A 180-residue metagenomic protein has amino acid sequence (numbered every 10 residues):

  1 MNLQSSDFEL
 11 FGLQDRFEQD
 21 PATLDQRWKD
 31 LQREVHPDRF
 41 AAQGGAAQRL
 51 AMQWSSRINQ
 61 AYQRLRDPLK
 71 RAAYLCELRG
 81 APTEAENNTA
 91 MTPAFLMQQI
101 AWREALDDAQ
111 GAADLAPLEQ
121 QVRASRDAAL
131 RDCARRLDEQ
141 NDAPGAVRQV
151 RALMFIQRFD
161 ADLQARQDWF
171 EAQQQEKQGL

Functional and structural regions predicted by a protein language model:
M1-L180: C-terminal accessory/regulatory regions appended to core domains
